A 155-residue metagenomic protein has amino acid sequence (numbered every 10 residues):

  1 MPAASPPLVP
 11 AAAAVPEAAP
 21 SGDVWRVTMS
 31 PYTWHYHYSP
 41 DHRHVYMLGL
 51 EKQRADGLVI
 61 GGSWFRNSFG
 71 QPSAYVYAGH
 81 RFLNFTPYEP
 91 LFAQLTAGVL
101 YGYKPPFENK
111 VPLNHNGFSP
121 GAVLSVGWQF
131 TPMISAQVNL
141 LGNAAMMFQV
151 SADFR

Functional and structural regions predicted by a protein language model:
M1-G22: Cleavable N-terminal export/targeting peptides
G22, Q53-G57, L83-Y88, T131-M133 (+2 more regions): Outer-membrane beta-barrel channels and translocator barrels
V27-H35, L58-N67, N109-K110, F130-N143: Transmembrane beta-strand segments that form the barrel wall of outer-membrane beta-barrel proteins
V27-M29, I60-G62, A78, A93-A97 (+3 more regions): Membrane-embedded beta-strand positions of outer-membrane beta-barrel proteins
P31-T33, A144-R155: Outer-membrane beta-barrel "beta-signal"
H42-L48, D56, G70-V76, N116-A122 (+1 more regions): Residues that define the transmembrane beta-barrel architecture of outer-membrane proteins
M47-P106: Gram-negative (and chloroplast) outer-membrane scaffold detector with strong preference for beta-barrel transmembrane
E51, G79-L83, G127-Q129, N139 (+1 more regions): Transmembrane beta-barrel domains of outer membrane proteins
